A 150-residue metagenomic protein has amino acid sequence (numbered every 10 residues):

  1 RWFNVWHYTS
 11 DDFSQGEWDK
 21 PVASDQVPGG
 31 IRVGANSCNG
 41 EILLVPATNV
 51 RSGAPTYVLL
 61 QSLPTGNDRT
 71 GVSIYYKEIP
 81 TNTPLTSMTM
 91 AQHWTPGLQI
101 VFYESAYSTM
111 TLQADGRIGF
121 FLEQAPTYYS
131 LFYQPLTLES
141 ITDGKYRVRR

Functional and structural regions predicted by a protein language model:
R1-C38, L44-E104, A114-R117, L122-R150: Beta-rich carbohydrate-recognition and catalytic domains
